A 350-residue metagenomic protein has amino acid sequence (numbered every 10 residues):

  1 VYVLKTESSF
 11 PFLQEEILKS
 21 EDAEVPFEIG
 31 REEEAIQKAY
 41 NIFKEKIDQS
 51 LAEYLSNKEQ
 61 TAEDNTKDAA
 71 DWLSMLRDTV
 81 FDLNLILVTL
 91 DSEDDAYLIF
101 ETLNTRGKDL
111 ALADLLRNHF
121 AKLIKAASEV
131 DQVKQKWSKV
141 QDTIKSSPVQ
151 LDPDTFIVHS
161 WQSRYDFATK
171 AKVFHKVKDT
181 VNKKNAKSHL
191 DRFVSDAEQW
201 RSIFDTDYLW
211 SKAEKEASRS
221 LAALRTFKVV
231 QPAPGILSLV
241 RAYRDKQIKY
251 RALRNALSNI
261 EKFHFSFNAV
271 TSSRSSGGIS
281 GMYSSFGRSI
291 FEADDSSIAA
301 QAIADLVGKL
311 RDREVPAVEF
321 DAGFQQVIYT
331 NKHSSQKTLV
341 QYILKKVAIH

Functional and structural regions predicted by a protein language model:
V1-F167: Glycine- and hydrophobic-rich flexible loops that cap the catalytic core of alpha/beta enzyme folds
N57-A62, N84, A113-I343: A cross-family structural signal marking well-folded subdomains
K346: Active-site-proximal helix-loop elements at catalytic-domain edges
H350: Histidine-centered catalytic micro-motifs used for acid/base chemistry in nuclease and nucleotide-processing active
